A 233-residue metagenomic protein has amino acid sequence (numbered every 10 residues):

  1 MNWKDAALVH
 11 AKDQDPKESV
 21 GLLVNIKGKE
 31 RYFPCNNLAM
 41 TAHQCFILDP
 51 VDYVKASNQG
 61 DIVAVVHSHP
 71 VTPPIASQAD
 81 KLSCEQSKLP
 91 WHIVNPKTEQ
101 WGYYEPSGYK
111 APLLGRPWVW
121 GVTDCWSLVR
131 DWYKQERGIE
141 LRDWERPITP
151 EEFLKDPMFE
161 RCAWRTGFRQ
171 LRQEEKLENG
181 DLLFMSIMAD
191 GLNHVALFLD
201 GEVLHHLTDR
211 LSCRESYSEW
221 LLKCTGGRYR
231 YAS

Functional and structural regions predicted by a protein language model:
M1-I62, V71-P106: Conserved beta-strand-loop surface patch within small alpha/beta domains used for substrate/adaptor or ligand engagement
H67-V71, H194: Histidine-centered divalent metal-coordination motifs
L114-R116: A glycine-biased structural micro-motif
W118-E136: Active-site nucleophilic cysteine motif
G138-P150: Short acidic alpha-helical/loop segments enriched in Asp/Glu that coordinate divalent cations
I148-C213, Y217-S218: ...with weaker cross-activation on analogous glycine-rich loops/strands in unrelated enzymes
E215-S233: Glycine- and charge-enriched low-complexity intrinsically disordered segments
